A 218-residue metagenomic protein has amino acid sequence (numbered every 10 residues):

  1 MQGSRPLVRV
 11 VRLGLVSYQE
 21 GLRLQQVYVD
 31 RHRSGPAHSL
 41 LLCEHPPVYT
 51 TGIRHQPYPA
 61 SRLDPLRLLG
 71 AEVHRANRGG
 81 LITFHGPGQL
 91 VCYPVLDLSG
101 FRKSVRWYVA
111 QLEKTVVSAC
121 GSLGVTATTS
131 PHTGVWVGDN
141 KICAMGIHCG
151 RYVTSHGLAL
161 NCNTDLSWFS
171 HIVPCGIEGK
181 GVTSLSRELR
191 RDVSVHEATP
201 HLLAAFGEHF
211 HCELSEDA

Functional and structural regions predicted by a protein language model:
M1-V137, K141-I142, V193: N-terminal lobe of the biotin/lipoate ligase/transferase fold
Q2-S4, V10-L13, G100-C143, I147-A218: Long, positively charged amphipathic alpha-helical accessory segments at protein N-termini or as interdomain linkers
